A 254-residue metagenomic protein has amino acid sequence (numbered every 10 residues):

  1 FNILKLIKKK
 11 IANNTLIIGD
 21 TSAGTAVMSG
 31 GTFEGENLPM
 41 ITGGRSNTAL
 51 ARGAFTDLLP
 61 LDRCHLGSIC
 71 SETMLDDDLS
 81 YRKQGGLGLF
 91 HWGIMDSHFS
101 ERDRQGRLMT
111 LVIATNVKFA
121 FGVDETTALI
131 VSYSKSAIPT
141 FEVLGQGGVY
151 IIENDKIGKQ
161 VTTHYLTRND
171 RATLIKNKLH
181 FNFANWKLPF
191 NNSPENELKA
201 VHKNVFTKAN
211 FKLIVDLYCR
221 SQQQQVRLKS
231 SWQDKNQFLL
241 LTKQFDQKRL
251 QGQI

Functional and structural regions predicted by a protein language model:
F1, V27-G30, R104-Q105, V131: Extracytoplasmic/secreted cell-surface and envelope-processing proteins
F1-I11: Helix-hairpin-helix/helix-loop-helix acidic hairpins
I11-G31: Catalytic nucleophile loop
T32-L38: Short secondary-structure boundary/capping segments
P39-I254: C-terminal and late-domain segments of enzyme folds
